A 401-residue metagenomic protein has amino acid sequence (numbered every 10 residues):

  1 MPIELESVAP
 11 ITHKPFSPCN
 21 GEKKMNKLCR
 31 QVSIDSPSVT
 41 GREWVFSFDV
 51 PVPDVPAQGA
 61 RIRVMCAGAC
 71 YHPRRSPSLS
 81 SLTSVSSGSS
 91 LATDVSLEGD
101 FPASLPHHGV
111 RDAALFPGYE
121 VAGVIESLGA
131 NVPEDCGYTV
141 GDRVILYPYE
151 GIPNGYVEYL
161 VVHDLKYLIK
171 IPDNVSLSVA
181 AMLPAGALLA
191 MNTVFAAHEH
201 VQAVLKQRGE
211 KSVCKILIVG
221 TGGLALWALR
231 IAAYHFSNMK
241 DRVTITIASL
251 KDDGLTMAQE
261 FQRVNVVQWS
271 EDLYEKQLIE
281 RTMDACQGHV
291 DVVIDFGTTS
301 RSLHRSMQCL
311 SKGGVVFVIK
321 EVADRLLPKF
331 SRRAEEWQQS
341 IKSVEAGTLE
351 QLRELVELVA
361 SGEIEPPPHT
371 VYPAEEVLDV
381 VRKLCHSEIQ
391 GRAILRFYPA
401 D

Functional and structural regions predicted by a protein language model:
M1-W44, D49, D54, S78-S90 (+3 more regions): Eukaryotic N-terminal low-complexity, Ser/Thr- and Lys/Arg-rich leader segments that predominantly function as
P2-E4, P10, K14-F16, G21 (+2 more regions): C-terminal hydrophobic helical "lid"/dimerization subdomain of Rossmann-like NAD(P)H-dependent oxidoreductases
P51-G68, S78-G151, P172-N174: Glycine-rich beta-strand-centered segment in the early N-terminal region that forms part of a ligand/cofactor-binding
V110-A114, Y119, E134-G137, V144-V219: NAD(P)H dinucleotide-binding glycine-rich loop of Rossmann-like/cofactor-binding domains, especially the beta1-alpha1
V121, A190, V377-V380: Non-catalytic, hydrophobic alpha-helical segments
L189, L224, R301: Hydrophobic/small residue at the entry helix of a nucleotide-binding pocket
S212-T221, A233-L303: Adenosine-nucleotide cofactor-binding segment
G297-E365, F397-D401: Glycine-rich phosphate-binding loop and adjacent beta-alpha segment of Rossmann(oid) nucleotide-cofactor-binding
